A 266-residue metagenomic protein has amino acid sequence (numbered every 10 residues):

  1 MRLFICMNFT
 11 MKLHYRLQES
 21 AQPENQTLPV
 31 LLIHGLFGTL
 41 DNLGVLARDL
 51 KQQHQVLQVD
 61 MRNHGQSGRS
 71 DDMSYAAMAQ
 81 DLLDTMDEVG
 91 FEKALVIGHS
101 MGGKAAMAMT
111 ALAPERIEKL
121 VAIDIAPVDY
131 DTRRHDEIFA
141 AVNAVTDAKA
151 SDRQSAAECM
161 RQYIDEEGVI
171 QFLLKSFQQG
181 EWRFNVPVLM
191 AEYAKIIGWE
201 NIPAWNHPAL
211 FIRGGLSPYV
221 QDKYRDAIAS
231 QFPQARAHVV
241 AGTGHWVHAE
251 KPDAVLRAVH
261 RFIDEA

Functional and structural regions predicted by a protein language model:
F9-S20: A short loop-to-beta-strand scaffold at the N-terminal edge of the catalytic core in hydrolase folds
Q18-Q22, G44-K51, L57-I97, M101 (+1 more regions): Active-site loop/oxyanion-hole signature of alpha/beta-hydrolase fold enzymes
T27-G35: Short beta-strand element of the alpha/beta-hydrolase
G35-V45: Serine-hydrolase catalytic-loop signature spanning alpha/beta hydrolases and amidase-signature enzymes
M107-L112, E118-K149: Flexible "cap/lid" loop of the alpha/beta hydrolase fold
R133, A148-N201: Conserved alpha/beta-hydrolase catalytic His-Asp/Glu region
G180-Q231, V239: Conserved serine/cysteine hydrolase catalytic core
A235-A266: Catalytic active-site module of serine/aspartate enzymes centered on a nucleophile-bearing elbow/loop
